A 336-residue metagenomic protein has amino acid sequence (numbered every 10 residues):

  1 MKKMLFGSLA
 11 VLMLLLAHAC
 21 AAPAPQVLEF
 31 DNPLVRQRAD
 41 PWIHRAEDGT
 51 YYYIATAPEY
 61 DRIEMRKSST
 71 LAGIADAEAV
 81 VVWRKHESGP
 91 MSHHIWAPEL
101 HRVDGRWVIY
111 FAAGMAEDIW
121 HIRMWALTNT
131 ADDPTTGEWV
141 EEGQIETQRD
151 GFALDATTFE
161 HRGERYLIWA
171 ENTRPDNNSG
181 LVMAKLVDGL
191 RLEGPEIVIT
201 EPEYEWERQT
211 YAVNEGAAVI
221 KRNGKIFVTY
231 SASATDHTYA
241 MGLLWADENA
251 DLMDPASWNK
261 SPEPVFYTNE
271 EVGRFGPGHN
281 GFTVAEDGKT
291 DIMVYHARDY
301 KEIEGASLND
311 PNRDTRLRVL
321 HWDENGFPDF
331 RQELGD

Functional and structural regions predicted by a protein language model:
M1-S8: Bacterial N-terminal signal peptides that target proteins for export
S8-A17: Bacterial N-terminal signal peptides
C20-D336: Carbohydrate-active catalytic/glycan-binding domains of CAZyme proteins, especially the secreted or lumenal ectodomains
